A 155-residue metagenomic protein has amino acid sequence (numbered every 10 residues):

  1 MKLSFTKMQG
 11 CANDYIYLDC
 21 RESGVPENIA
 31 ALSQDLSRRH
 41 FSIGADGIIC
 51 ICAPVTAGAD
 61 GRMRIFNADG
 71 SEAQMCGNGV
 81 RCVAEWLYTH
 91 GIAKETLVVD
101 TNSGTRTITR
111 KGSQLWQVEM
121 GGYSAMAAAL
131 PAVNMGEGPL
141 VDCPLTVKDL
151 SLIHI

Functional and structural regions predicted by a protein language model:
M1-S113: A glycine-rich beta-to-alpha transition motif near the start of alpha/beta enzyme domains, typified by
M75, D100, G122, M135-E137: Short, well-structured alpha-helical patches and their helix-loop capping segments that border functional surfaces
G104, L150-S151: Well-ordered beta-strand scaffold positions
T109, E119, P144-T146: Generic structural detector for well-ordered beta-strands
S113-Y123: Membrane helix-loop-helix hairpins that form the core translocation module of multi-pass transporters
S124-L150: Active-site glycine-rich loop that binds ribose-phosphate moieties when present
I153-I155: Conserved small/polar residues in nucleotide/adenosyl-binding loops
